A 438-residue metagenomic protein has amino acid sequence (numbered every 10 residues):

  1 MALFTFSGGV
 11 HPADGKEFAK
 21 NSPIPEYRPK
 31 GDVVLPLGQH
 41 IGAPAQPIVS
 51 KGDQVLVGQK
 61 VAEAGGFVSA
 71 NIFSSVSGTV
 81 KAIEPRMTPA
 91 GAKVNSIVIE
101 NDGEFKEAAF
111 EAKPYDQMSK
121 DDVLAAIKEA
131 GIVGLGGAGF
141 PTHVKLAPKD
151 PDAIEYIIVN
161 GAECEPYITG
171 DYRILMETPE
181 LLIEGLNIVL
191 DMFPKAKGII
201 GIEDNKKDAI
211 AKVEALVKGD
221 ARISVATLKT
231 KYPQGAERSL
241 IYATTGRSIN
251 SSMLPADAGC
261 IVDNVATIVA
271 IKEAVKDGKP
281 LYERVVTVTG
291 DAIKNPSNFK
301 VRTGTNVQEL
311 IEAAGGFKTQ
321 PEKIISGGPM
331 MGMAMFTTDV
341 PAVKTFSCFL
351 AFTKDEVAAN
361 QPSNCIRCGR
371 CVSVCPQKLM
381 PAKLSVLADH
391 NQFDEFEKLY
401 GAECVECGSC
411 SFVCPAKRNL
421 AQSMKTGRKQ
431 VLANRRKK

Functional and structural regions predicted by a protein language model:
M1-I48: N-terminal, Lys/Arg-enriched amphipathic/low-complexity engagement segments that precede the first folded domain
S50-E63, A82: Short, well-structured beta-strand-loop connectors
G78-V80: Conserved hydrophobic positions within beta-strands
A82, M87-F140, K149-D152, K207: Acidic low-complexity segments
E107, G134, I157-D171, A292: Gly-rich Lys/Arg/Thr-decorated short loops/hinges at beta-loop-alpha junctions or inter-strand turns that position
K195-V307, A313-K318, G328: Hydrophobic alpha-helical positions that pack around
K231-G235, S239-S248, G315-I366: Active-site gating/interface segments in enzymes
S347-A359, V372, P376-K438: Ferredoxin-type iron-sulfur electron-transfer modules in oxidoreductases and energy-metabolism complexes
